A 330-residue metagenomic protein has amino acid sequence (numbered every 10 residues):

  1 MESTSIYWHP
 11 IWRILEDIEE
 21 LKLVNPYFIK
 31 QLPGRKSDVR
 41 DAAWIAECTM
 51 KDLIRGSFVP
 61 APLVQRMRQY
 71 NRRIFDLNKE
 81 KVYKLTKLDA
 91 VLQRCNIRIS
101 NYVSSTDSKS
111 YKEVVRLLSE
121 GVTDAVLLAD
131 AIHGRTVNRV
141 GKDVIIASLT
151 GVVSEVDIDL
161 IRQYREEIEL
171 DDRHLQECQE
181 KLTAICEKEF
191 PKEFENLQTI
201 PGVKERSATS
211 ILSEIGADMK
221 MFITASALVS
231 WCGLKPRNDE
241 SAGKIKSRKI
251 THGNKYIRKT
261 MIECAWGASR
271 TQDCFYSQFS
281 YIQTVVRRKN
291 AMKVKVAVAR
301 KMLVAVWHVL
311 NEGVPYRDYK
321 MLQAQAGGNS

Functional and structural regions predicted by a protein language model:
M1-S330: A detector of single, family-specific signature residues that are central to catalytic or substrate-handling motifs
